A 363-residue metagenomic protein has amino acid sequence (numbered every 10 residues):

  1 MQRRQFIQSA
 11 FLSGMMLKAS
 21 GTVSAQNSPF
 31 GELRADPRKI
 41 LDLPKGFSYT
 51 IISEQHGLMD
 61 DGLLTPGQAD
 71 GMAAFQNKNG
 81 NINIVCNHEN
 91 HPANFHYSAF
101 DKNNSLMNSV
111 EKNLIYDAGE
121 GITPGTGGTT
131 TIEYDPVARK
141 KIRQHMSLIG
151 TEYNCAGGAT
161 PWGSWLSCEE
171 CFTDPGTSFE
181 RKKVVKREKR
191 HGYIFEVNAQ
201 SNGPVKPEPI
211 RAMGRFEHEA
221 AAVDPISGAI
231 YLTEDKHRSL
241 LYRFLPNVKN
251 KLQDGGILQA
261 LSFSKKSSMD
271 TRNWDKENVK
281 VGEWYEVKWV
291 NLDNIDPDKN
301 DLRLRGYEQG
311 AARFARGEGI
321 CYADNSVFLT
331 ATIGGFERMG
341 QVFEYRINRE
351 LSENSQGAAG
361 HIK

Functional and structural regions predicted by a protein language model:
M1-I7: Twin-arginine (Tat) signal peptide motif
S9-K18, V23-E318, Y322-K363: Conserved small-residue
